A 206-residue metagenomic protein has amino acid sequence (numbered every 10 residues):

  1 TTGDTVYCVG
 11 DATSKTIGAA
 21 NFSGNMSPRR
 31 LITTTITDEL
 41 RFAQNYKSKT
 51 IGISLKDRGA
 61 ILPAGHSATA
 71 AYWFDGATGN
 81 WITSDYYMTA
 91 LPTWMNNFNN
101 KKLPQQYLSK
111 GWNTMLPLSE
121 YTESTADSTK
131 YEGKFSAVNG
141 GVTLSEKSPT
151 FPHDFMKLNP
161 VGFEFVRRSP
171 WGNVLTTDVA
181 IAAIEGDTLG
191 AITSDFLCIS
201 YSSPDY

Functional and structural regions predicted by a protein language model:
T1-T193, Y201-P204: His/Asp/Glu-rich, glycine-adjacent segments that coordinate divalent cations and/or stabilize oxyanion chemistry on
